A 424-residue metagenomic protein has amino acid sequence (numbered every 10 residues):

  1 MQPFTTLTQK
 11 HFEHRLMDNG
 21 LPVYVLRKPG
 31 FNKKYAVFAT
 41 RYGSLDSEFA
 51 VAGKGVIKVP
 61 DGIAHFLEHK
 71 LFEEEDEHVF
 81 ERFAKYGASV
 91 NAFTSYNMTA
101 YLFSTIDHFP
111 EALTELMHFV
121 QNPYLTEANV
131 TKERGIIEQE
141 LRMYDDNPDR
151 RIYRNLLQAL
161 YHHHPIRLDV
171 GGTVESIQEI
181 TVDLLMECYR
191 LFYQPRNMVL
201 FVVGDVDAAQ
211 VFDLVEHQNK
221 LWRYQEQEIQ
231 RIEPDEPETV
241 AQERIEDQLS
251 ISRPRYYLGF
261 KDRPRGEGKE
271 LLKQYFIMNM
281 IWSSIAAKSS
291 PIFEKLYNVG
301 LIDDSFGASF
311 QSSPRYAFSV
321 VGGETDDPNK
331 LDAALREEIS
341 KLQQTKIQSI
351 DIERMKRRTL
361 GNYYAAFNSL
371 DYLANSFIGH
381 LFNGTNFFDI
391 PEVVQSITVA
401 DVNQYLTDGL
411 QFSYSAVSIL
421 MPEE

Functional and structural regions predicted by a protein language model:
M1-H78, M186-Y189, Y193-K295, S415-E424: His/Glu-rich zincin catalytic helix
P22, V399-D408: Low-complexity, intrinsically disordered Gly/Pro/Thr-rich segments
F31-Y42, D46-S47, H78-F119, Y153-E175 (+5 more regions): M16 family metallopeptidases and their MPP-like homologs
F119-E127, Q218-E226, E337-I347: A common structural junction motif
R142-D146, V240-R253, L360-D371, F377: Short, low-order "capping/linker" segments at domain edges
P148-I152: Mid-domain, small-residue-enriched loop/turn segments at the edges of structured enzyme/sensor domains
I177-C188: Active-site glycine-rich loop that binds ribose-phosphate moieties when present
